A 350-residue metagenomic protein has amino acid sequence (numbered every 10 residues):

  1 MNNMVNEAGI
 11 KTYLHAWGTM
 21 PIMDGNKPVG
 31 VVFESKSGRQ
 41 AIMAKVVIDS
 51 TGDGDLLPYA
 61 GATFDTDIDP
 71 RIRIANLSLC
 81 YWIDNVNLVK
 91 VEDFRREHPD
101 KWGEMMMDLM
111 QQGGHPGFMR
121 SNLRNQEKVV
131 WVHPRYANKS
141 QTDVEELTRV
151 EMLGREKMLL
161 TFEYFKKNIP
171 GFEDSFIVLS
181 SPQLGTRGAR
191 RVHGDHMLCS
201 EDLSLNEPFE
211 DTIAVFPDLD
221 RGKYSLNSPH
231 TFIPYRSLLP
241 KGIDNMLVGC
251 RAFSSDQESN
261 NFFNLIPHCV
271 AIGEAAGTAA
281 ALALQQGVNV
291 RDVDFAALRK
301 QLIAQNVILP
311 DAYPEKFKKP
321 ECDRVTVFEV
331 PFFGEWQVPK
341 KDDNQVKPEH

Functional and structural regions predicted by a protein language model:
M1-T12: N-terminal Rossmann-like dinucleotide/flavin-binding domain of flavoprotein oxidoreductases that bind FAD/FMN
L14-H15, T19-M20, G25-K27, E34-V46 (+1 more regions): Flavin (FAD/FMN)-binding glycine-rich loop and adjacent Rossmann-like elements that form
